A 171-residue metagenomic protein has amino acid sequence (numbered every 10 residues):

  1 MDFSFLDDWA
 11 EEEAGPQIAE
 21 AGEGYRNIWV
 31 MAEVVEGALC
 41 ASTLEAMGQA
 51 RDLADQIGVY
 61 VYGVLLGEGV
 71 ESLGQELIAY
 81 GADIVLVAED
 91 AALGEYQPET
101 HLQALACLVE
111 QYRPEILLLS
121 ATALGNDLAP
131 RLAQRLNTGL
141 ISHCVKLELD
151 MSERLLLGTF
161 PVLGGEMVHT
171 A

Functional and structural regions predicted by a protein language model:
M1-A171: N-terminal glycine-rich FAD/FM-binding segment characteristic of electron-transfer flavoproteins
